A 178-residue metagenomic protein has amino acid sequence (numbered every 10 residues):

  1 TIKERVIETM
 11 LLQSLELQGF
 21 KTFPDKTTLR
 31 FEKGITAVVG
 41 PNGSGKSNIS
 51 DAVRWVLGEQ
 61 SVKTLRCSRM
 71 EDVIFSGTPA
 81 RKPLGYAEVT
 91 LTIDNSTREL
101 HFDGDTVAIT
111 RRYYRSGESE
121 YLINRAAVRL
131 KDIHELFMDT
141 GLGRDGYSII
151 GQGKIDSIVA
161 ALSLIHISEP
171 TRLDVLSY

Functional and structural regions predicted by a protein language model:
T1-I2, P170: Low-complexity, intrinsically disordered short segments enriched for Gly/Pro and polybasic residues
E4-V6, D174-V175: Acidic, Ala/Val/Gly-enriched low-complexity intrinsically disordered segments
I7-S168: Gly/Lys-enriched N-terminal cap/neck module of very large, oligomeric protein machines
I165-Y178: Single conserved hydrophobic/aromatic residue that forms the stacking wall/gate of nucleotide- or nucleobase-binding
